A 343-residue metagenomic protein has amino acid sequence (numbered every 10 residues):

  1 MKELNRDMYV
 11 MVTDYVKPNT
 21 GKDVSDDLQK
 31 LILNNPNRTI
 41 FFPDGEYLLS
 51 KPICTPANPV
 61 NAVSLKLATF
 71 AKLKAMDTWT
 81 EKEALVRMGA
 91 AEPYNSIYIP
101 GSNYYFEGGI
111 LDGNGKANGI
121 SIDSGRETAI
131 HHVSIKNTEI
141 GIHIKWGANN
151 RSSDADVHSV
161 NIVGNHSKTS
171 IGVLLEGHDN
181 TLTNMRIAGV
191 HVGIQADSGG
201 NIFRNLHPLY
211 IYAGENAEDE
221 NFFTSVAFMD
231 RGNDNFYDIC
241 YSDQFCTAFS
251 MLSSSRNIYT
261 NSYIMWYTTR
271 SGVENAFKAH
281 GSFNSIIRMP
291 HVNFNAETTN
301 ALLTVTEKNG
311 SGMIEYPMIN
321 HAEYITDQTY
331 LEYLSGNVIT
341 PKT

Functional and structural regions predicted by a protein language model:
M1-K2, T78-M88: Sequence/structural signature of small/polar-enriched beta-strand/turn repeats that build beta-strand-rich repeat
M1-K30: Right-handed parallel beta-helix/beta-solenoid
D27, L31, I286, L302-T304 (+2 more regions): Charge-rich, solvent-exposed alpha-helical interaction surfaces
Q29, L33, N37-K82, L111 (+1 more regions): N-terminal extracellular ligand-recognition/capping segment immediately after the signal peptide
I40, Y47-S50, K72-A75, V86-R87 (+5 more regions): Beta-strand-rich extracellular passenger or scaffold domains
S50-P52, K74-K82, N114-I120, T138-I144 (+8 more regions): Short glycine/acidic-rich loop motifs that flank beta-strands on beta-rich extracellular proteins
A57-S64, R87-E107, I122-H132, W146-V160 (+6 more regions): Surface-exposed loop/turn motifs in large extracellular/passenger domains
G310-S311, E315-T343: Acidic, glycine- and Ser/Thr-rich low-complexity intrinsically disordered tracts in extracellular/secreted proteins
